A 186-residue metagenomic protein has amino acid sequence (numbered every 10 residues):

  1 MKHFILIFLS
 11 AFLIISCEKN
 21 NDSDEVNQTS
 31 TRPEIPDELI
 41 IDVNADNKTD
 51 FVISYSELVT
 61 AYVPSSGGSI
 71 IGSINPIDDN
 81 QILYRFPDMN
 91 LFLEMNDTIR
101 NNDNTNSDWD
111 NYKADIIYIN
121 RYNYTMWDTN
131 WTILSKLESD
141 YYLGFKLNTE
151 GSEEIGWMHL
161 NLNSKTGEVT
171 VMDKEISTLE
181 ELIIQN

Functional and structural regions predicted by a protein language model:
M1, K19-N21: Compact DNA/chromatin-associated regulatory and scaffold domains in nuclear/nucleoid proteins
K2-F8: Sec-dependent signal peptide recognition, specifically the positively charged N-region followed immediately by
F8-L9, P36: Residue-level detector of transmembrane insertion/anchoring sites
L9-S10, D115: A generic structural signal for solvent-exposed, polar alpha-helical segments
L13-S16: C-terminal motif of bacterial Sec signal peptides marking the signal peptidase cleavage site
N21-E154, L162-N186: A domain-level signal for the mature, folded cores of soluble proteins
